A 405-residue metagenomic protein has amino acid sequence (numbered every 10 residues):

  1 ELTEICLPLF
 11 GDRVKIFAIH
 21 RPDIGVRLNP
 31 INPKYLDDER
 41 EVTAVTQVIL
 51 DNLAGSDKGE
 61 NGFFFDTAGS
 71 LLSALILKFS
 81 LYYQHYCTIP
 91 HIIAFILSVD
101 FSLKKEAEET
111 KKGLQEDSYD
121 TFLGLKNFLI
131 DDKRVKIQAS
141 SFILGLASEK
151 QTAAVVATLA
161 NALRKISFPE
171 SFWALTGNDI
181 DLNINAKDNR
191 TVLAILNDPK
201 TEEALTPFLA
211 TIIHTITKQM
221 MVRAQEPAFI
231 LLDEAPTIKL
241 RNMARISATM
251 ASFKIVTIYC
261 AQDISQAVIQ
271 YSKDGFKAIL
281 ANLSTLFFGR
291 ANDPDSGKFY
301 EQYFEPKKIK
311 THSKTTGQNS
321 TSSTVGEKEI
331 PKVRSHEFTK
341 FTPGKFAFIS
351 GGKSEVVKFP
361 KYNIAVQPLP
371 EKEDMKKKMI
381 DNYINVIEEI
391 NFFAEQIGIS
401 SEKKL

Functional and structural regions predicted by a protein language model:
E1-I255, Y271, H336-V357, Q367-L405: P-loop NTPase motor domains
S247-T249, F253-S350: Conserved ATP-driven motor cores of ASCE-family P-loop NTPases powering translocation/secretion/packaging/pilus
Y362-V366: Acidic, Mg2+-coordinating catalytic modules of nucleic-acid enzymes
